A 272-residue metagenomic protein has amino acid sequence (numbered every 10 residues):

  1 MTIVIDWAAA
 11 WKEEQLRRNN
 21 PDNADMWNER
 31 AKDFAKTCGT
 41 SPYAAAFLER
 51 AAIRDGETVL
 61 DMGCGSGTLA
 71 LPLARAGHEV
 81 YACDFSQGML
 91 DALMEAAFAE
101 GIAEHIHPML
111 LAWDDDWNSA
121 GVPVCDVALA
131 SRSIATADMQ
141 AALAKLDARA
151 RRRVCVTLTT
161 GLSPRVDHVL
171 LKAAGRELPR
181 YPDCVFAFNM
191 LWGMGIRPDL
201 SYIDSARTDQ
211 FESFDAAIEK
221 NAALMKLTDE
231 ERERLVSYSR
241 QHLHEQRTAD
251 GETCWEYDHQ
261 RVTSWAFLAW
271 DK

Functional and structural regions predicted by a protein language model:
M1-R54: Conserved class I S-adenosyl-L-methionine
G56-G65: Conserved class I S-adenosyl-L-methionine
T68: Conserved SAM/SAH-binding loop-helix junction of Class I S-adenosyl-L-methionine-dependent methyltransferases
L71, R75-D115: Class I SAM-dependent methyltransferase SAM/SAH-binding core
C125-Q140: A short SAM/SAH-binding and catalytic strip from SAM-dependent methyltransferases
R151-G161: Conserved beta-strand signature within the Rossmann-like core of class I S-adenosyl-L-methionine
T159-L178: Short, glycine-/aromatic-enriched active-site segment of Class I SAM-dependent methyltransferases
D199-K272: Conserved Class I S-adenosyl-L-methionine
